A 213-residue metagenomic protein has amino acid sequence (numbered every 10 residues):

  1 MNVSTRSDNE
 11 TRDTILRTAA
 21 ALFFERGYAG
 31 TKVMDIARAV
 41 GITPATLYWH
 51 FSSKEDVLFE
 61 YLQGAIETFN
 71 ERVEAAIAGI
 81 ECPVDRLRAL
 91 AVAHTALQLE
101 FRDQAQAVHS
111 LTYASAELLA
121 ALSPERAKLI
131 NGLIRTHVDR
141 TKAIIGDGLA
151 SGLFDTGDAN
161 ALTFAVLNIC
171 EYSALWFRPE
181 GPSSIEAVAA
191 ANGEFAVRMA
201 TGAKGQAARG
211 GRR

Functional and structural regions predicted by a protein language model:
M1-N2, A93-E100, R135-S151, L167-R213: C-terminal peripheral helix-coil segments that are non-catalytic and often amphipathic
D8-T11, H137, A159-V166, A189: Short amphipathic alpha-helix in the helical subdomain of ABC transporter nucleotide-binding domains
T11-A20, I36, Y61-A65, F69 (+2 more regions): Generic hydrophobic, amphipathic alpha-helix propensity
T14, T18, L22-D56, E60: Helix-turn-helix
E25-A29, I80, F101, S151-G152: Short coil/turn segments at alpha/beta junctions that flank glycine-rich nucleotide-binding fingerprints
E60, E74-Q104, T163-V166, G205-R213: Hydrophobic alpha-helical connector segments
E67-N70, A75, L119-S151, N160-F164: Amphipathic alpha-helical packing segments from all-alpha helical-bundle domains
E100-E125: Amphipathic alpha-helical segments used for helix-helix packing
